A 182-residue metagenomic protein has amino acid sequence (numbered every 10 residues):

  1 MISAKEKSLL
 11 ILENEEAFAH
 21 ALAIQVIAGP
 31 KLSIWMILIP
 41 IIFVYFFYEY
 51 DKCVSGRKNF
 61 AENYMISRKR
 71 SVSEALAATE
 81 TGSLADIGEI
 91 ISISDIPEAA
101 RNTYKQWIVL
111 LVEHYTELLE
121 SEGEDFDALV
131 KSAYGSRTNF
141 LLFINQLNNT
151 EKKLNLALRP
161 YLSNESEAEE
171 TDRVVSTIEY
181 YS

Functional and structural regions predicted by a protein language model:
M1-I27, E49-T81: Membrane-engaging insertion elements
L32-E49: Hydrophobic, aromatic-rich membrane-embedded alpha-helical segments
F47, D51, S94-R101, K105: Short, charged/polar micro-motifs that form catalytic or ligand-binding hotspots
N59, N63-I66, R70, E74 (+7 more regions): Charged/polar, solvent-exposed surface patches and flexible loops
E74-E98: Non-transmembrane, heptad-repeat alpha-helical coiled-coil rod segments that act as dimerization/spacing scaffolds
D86-E89, I93, T103, W107-D125: Extended alpha-helical coiled-coil "stalk/arm" regions that act as elongated linkers or oligomerization scaffolds
Y115-S182: Long, helix-rich, hydrophobic modules that act as membrane-proximal anchors or helical bundle/coiled-coil regulators
